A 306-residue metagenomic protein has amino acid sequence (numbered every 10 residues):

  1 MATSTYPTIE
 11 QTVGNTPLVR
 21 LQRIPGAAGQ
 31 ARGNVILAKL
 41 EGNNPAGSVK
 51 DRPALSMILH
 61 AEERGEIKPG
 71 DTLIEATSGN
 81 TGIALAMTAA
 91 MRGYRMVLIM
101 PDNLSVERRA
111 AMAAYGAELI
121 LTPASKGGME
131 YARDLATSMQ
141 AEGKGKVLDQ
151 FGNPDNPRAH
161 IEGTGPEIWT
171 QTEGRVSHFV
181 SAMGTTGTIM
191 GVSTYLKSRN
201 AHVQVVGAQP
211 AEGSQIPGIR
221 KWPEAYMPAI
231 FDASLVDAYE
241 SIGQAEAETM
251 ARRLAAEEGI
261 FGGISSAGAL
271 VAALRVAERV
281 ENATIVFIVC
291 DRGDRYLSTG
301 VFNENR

Functional and structural regions predicted by a protein language model:
M1-R306: PLP-dependent amino-acid enzyme catalytic core
